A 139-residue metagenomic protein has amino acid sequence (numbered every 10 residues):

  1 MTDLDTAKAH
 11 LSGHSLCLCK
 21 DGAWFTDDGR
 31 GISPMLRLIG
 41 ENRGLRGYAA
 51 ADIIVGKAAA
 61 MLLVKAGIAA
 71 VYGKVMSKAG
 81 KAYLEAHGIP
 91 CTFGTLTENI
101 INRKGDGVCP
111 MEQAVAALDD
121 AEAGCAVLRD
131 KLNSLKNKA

Functional and structural regions predicted by a protein language model:
M1-K74, G94-L96, I101-M111: Conserved mixed alpha/beta catalytic, RNA-binding, or beta-rich assembly cores of soluble enzyme, regulatory
A66-A69, K81-A139: C-terminal binding/interaction regions
V75-A79: Short, polar loop motifs at secondary-structure junctions
